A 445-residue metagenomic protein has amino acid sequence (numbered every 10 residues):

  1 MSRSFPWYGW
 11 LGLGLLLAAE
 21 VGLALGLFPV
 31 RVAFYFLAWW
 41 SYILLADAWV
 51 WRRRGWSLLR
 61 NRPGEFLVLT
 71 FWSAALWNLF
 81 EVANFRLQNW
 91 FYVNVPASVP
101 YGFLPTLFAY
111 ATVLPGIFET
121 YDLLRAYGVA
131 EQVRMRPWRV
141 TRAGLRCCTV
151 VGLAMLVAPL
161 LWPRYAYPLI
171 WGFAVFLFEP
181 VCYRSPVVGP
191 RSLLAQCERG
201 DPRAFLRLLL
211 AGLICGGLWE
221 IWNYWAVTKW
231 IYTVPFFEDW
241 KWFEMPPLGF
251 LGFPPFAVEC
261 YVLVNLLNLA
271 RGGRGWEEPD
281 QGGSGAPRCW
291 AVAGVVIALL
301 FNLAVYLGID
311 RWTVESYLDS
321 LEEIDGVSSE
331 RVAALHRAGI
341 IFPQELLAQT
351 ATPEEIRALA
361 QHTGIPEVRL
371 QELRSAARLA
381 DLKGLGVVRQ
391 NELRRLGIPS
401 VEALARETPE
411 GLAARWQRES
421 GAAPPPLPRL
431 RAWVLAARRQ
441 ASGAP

Functional and structural regions predicted by a protein language model:
M1-G326, P399, R418-A422, A444-P445: Aromatic-rich, lipid-facing transmembrane alpha helices and their immediate juxtamembrane interface loops in integral
W312-P445: C-terminal extensions
